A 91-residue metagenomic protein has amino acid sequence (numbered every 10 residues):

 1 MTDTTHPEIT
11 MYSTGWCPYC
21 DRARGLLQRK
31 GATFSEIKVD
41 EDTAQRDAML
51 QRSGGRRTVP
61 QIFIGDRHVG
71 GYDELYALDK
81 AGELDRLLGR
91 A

Functional and structural regions predicted by a protein language model:
T2-S13, Q51, A81-G82, L88-A91: C-terminal alpha-helical interaction module
T2-T33: Local sequence-structure signature of Cys/Sec-based thiol-disulfide redox active-site neighborhoods
R22-R24, K30-G31, Q51, A77 (+1 more regions): Non-catalytic interaction surface on structured domains
K38-R57, E83-A91: Thioredoxin-like thiol-disulfide oxidoreductase module
G54-F63, D73: Structural micro-motif
I64-R90: Non-catalytic, surface beta->alpha helical segment in thiol-disulfide oxidoreductase systems
